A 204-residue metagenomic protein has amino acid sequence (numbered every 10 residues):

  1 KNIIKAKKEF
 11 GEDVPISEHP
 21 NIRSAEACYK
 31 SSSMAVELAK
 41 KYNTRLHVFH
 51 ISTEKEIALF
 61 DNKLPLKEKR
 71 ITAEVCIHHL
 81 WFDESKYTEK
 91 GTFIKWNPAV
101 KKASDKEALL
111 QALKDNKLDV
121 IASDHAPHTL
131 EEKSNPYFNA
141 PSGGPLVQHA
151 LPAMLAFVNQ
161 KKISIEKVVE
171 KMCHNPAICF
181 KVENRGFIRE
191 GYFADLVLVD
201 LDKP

Functional and structural regions predicted by a protein language model:
K1-I121: Histidine/acidic residue-rich metal-binding segments in metalloenzymes
I16-N43, F93, K114-I121, A126-L201: His/Asp/Glu-enriched, well-ordered alpha-helical/loop segment that forms or immediately abuts the divalent-metal
P204: Acidic, His/Gly-rich catalytic cores of divalent-metal-dependent hydrolytic chemistry
